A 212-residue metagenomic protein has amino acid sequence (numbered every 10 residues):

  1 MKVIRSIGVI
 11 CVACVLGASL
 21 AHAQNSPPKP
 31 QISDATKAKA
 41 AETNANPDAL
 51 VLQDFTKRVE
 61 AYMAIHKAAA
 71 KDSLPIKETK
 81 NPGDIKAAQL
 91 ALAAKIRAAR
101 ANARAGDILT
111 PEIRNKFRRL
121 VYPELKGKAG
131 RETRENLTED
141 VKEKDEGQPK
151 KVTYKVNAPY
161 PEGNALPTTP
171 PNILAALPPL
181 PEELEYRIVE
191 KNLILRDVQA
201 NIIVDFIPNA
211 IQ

Functional and structural regions predicted by a protein language model:
M1-S6: Positively charged n-region of N-terminal signal peptides that target proteins for export
G8-S19: Bacterial N-terminal signal peptides
A18-H22, V59: A generic alpha-helix preference that emphasizes hydrophobic side chains
A21-D48: Compositionally biased, proline/threonine/alanine/serine-rich low-complexity intrinsically disordered stretches
A45-I113: Early exported N-terminus immediately downstream of N-terminal targeting peptides
Q89-T168: Mid-length scaffold segments of soluble, non-membrane domains
E135-Q212: Amphipathic, charged alpha-helical segments and their helix-to-coil junctions in extracytoplasmic/peripheral assemblies
